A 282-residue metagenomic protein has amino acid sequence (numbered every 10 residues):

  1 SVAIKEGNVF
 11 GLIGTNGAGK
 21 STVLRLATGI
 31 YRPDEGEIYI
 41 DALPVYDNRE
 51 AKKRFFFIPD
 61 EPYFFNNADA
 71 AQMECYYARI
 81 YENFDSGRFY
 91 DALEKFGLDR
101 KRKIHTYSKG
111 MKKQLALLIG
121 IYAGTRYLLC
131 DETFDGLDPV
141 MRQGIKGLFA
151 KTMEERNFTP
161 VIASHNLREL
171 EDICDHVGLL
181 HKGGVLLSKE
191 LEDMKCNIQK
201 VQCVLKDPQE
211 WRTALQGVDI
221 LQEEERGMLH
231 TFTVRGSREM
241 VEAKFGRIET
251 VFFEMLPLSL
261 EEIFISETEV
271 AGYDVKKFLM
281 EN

Functional and structural regions predicted by a protein language model:
A3-D175, L179-H181: ABC transporter nucleotide-binding domains
P33, F64, L186, M194 (+1 more regions): Flexible, glycine-rich phosphate/dinucleotide-binding loops and adjacent beta-alpha linkers at cofactor/substrate
N48, L170, L187, R238-E242 (+1 more regions): Short, well-ordered alpha-helical microsegments
R49, G87-D91, Q143, E192 (+3 more regions): Generic alpha-helical secondary structure signal
K52, E74, Y90, Q143 (+4 more regions): Generic structural signal for individual residues within well-ordered alpha-helical segments across diverse proteins
D69, E190, L256-S259: Short loop/turn segments at beta->alpha junctions
K146-G236: ABC transporter nucleotide-binding domain
Q199-V275, E281: Short, charged/small-residue-rich alpha-helical element at the C-terminal edge of ABC transporter nucleotide-binding
